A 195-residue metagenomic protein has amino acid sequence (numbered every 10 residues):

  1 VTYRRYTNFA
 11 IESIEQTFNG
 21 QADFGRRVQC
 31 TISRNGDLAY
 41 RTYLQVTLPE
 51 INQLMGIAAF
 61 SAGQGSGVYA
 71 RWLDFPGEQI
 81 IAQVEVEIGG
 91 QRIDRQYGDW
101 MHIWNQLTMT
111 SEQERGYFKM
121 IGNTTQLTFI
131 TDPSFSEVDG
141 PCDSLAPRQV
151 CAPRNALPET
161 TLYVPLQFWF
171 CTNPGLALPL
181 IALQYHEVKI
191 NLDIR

Functional and structural regions predicted by a protein language model:
V1-R195: Short, low-complexity Pro/Thr/Gly
